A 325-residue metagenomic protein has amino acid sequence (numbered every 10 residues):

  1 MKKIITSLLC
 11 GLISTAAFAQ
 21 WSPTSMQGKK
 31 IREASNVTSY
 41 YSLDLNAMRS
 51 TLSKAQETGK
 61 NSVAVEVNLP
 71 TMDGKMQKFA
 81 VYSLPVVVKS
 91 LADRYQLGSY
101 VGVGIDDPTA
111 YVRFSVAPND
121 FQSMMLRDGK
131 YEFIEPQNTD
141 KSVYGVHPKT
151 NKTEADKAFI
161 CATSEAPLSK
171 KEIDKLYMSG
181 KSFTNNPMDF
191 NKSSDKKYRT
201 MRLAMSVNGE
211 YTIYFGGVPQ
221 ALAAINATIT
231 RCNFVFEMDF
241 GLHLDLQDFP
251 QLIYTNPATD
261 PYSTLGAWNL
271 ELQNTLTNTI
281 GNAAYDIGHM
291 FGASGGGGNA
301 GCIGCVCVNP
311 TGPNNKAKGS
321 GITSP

Functional and structural regions predicted by a protein language model:
M1-S22: Bacterial Sec-dependent N-terminal signal peptides
S7, V87-K89, Q220: General secondary-structure propensity
C10, T58-K60, A92-D93, F114-V116 (+3 more regions): Sterically constrained small-residue positions within well-ordered secondary structures of folded domains
A19-S142, A267-L270: N-terminal prosegments of processed precursors
W21-Y40, D44, V143-G312: Fold-level signature of zinc-dependent metallopeptidase catalytic domains
K318-P325: Short pre-active-site segment immediately N-terminal to the catalytic Zn-binding motif
